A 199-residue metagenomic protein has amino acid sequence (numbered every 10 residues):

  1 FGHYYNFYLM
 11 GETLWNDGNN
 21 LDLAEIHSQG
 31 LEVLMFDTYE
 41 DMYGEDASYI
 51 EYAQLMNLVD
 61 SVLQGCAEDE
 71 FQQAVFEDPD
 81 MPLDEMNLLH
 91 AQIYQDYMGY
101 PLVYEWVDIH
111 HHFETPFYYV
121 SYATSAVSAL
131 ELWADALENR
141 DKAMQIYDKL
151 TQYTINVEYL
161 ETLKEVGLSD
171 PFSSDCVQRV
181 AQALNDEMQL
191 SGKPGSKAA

Functional and structural regions predicted by a protein language model:
F1-L14: Catalytic Zn2+-binding segment of zinc metalloproteases
H3-Y5, G30, D41-M42, S61 (+3 more regions): C-terminal, non-catalytic "cap/extension" segments appended to globular domains
L9, M35, Y39, A136: Active-site catalytic pocket residues across diverse enzymes, especially alpha/beta-hydrolases
G11-N19, I50-N57, F76, I109-H110: Short beta-alpha connecting loops at secondary-structure transitions that line or flank enzyme active sites
T13, N20, M42-Y49, S174-V177: Short, structured coil/loop segments at alpha-helix boundaries
T13-A24, E114, Y118: Alpha-helix N-cap/helix-initiation motif
G18-D46, Q54-L55, D60, S125: Post-HExxH zinc-binding segment in Zn-dependent metallohydrolases
